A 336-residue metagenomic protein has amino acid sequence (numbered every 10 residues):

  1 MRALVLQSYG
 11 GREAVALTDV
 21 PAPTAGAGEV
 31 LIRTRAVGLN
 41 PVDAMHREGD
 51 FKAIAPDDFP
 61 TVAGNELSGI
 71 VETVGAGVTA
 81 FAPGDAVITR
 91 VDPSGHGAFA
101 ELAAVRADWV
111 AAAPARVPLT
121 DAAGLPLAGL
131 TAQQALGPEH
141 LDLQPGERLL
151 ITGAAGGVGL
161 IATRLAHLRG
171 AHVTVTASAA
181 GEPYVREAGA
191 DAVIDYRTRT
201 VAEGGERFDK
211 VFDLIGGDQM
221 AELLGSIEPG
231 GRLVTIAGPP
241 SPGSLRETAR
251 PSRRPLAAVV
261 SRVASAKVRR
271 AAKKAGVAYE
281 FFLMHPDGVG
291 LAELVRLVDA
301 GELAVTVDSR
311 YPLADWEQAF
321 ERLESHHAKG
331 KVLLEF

Functional and structural regions predicted by a protein language model:
P21-L39, F51-H96, L214: Glycine-rich beta-strand-centered segment in the early N-terminal region that forms part of a ligand/cofactor-binding
P56, N65, A80, T89-G153: NAD(P)H dinucleotide-binding glycine-rich loop of Rossmann-like/cofactor-binding domains, especially the beta1-alpha1
D85-A86, L102, R148, L168 (+2 more regions): Residue-level marker of beta-strand positions
I88, I194, V211-F212, V234: N-terminal Rossmann-like NAD(P) cofactor-binding module of classical short-chain dehydrogenase/reductase
L125, G129-T198: Mid-domain Rossmann-like dinucleotide-binding core that forms the NAD(H)/NADP(H) cofactor-binding site
A202-K210: A short acidic, Gly/Pro-enriched loop at the edge of an enzyme's catalytic core that lines a small-molecule cofactor
Q219-A300, F336: Glycine-rich phosphate-binding loop and adjacent beta-alpha segment of Rossmann(oid) nucleotide-cofactor-binding
M284-F336: C-terminal hydrophobic helical "lid"/dimerization subdomain of Rossmann-like NAD(P)H-dependent oxidoreductases
